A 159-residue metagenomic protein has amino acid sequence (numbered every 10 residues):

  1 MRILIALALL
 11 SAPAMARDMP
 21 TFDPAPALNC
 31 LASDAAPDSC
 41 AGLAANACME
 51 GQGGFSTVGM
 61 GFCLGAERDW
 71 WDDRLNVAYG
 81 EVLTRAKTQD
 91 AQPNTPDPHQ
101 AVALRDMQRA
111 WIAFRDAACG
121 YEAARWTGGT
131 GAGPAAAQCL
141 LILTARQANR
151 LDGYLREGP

Functional and structural regions predicted by a protein language model:
M1-L7: Sec-dependent signal peptide recognition, specifically the positively charged N-region followed immediately by
S11-P13: N-terminal signal peptide c-region/cleavage motif recognized by signal peptidases
A16-P159: N-terminal alpha-helical modules
